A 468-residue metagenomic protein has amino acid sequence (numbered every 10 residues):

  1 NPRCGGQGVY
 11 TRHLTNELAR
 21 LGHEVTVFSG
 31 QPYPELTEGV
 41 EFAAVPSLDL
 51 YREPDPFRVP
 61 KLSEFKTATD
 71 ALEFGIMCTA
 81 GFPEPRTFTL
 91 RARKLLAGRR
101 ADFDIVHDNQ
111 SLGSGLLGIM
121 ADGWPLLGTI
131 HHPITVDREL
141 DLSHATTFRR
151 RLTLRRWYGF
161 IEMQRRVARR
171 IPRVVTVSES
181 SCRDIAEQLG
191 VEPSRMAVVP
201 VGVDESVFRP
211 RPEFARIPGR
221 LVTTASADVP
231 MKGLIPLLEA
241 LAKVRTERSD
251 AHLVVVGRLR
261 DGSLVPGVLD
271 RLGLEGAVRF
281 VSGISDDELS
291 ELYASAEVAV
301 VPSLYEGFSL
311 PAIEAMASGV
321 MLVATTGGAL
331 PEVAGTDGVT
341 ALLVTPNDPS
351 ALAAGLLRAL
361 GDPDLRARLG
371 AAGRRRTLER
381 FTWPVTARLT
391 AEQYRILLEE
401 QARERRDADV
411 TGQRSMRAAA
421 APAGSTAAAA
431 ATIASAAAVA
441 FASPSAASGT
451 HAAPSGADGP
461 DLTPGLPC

Functional and structural regions predicted by a protein language model:
F28-R93: A conserved catalytic-core segment of Leloir-type glycosyltransferases
D55-A80, M120-R165: Acceptor-binding helix/loop patch of EC 2.4 sugar-transfer enzymes, predominantly nucleotide-sugar-dependent
S180, G202: Carbohydrate-associated surface elements
F214-L241: Conserved donor-binding/catalytic core segment of Leloir-type glycosyltransferases
V265-D287: Nucleotide-activated donor-binding/catalytic signature segment of Leloir-type glycosyltransferases, i.e., the conserved
L304: Aromatic "clamp/platform" in nucleotide-sugar-dependent glycosyltransferases that forms part of the donor/acceptor
M321-A324: Short hydrophobic beta-strand element within catalytic cores of glycosyltransferases and related nucleotide-activated
T336-D337, A341-P349, R358-P363: Conserved acidic donor-binding segment of nucleotide-sugar-dependent glycosyltransferases
